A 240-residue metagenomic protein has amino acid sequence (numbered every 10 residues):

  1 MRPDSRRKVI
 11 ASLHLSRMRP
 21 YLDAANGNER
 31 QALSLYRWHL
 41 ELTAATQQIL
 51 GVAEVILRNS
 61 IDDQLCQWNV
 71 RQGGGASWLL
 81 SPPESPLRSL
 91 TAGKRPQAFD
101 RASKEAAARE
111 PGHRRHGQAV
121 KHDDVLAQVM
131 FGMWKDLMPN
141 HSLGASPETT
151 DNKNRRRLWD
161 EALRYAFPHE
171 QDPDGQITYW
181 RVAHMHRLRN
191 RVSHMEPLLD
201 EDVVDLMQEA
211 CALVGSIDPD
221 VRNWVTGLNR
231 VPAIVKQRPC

Functional and structural regions predicted by a protein language model:
M1-L188, H194-V204, Q208-C240: Amphipathic alpha-helical interface elements
